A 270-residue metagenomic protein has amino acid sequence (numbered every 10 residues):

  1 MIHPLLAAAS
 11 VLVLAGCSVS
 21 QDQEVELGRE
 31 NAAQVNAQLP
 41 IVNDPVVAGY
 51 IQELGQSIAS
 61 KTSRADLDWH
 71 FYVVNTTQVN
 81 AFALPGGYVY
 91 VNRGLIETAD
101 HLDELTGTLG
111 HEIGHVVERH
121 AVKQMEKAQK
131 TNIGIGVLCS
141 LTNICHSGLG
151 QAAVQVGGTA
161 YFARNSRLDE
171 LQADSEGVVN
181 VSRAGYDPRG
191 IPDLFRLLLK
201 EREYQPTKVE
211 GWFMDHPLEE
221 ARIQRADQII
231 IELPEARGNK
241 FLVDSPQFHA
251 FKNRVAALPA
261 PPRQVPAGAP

Functional and structural regions predicted by a protein language model:
M1, C17-E30, K61-N80, N165-P270: C-terminal capping/extension segments of zinc metalloprotease domains
M1-A15: Sec-dependent bacterial lipoprotein signal peptides
Q23-K61: Post-signal peptide N-terminal segment of mature Sec-exported envelope proteins
N36-P40, S63-E97: Juxtacatalytic substrate-recognition/specificity segment
V47, L67, E126-T131, L149-A153 (+1 more regions): Acidic/histidine metal-binding catalytic segments
Y90-G107, V122-M125, A163: Short pre-active-site segment immediately N-terminal to the catalytic Zn-binding motif
D103-E104, I113-Q129, L141-T142: Catalytic Zn2+-binding segment of zinc metalloproteases
Q129-C145, L149-Y161: Membrane-active amphipathic alpha-helices enriched in small hydrophobic residues
